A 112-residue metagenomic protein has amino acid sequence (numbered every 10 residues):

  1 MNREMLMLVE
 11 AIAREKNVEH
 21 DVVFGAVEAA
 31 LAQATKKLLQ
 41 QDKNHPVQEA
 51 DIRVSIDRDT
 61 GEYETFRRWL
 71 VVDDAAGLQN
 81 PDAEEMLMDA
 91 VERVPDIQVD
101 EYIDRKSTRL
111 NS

Functional and structural regions predicted by a protein language model:
M1-W69, A75: N-terminal, positively charged regions that mediate nucleic acid binding
I56, R67-K106: Beta-strand/loop-dominated core regions that host nucleotide or nucleotide-derived cofactor-binding catalytic loops
T108-S112: Conserved small/polar residues in nucleotide/adenosyl-binding loops
